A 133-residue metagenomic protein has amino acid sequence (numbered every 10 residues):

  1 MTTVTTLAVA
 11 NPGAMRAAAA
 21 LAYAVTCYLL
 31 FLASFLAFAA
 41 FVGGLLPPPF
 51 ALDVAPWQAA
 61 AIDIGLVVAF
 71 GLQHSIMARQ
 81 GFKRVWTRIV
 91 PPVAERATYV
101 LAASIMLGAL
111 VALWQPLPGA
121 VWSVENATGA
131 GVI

Functional and structural regions predicted by a protein language model:
T2-I133: Membrane-anchoring alpha-helices and their flanking helix-loop junctions
